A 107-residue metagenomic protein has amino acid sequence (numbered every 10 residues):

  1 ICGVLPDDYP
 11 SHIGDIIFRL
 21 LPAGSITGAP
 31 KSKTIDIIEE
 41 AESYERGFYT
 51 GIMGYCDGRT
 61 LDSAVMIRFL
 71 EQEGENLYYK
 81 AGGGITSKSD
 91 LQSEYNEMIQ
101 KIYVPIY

Functional and structural regions predicted by a protein language model:
I1-Y107: Conserved hydrophobic core element of enzyme catalytic domains
